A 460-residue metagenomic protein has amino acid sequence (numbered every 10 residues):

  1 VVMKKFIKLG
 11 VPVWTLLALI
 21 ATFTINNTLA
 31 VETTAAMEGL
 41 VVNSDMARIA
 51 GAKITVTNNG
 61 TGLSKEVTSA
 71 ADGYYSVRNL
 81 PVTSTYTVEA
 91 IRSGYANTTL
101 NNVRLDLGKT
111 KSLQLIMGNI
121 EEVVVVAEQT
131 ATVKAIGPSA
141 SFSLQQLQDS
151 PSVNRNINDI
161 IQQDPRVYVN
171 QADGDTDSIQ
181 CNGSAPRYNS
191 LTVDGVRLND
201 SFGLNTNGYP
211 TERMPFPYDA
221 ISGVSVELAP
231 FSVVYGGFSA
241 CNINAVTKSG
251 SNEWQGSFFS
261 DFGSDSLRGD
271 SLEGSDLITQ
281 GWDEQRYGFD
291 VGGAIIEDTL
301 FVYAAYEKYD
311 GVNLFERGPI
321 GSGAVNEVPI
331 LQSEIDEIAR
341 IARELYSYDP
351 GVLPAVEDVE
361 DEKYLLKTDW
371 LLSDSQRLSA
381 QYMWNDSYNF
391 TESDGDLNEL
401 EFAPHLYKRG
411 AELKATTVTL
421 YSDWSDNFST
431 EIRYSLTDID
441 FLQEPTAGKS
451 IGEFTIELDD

Functional and structural regions predicted by a protein language model:
N27-V124, E128, T132: Periplasm-facing N-terminal accessory domains of Gram-negative outer-membrane beta-barrel systems
V41, V123-V125, L191, A245 (+7 more regions): Membrane-embedded beta-strands that build the outer-membrane beta-barrel scaffold
E89, I116, I160, N182 (+6 more regions): Transmembrane beta-barrel domains of outer membrane proteins
A96, T130, P186, V196-L198 (+6 more regions): Structural signature of outer-membrane beta-barrel domains
A96-T98, N102-S112, E122-S249, S275 (+2 more regions): Periplasmic N-terminal accessory/gating domains of Gram-negative outer-membrane beta-barrel systems
L204-T206, Y218-L228, V233-N244, K248-I335 (+2 more regions): Outer-membrane beta-barrel translocator/receptor signature
Y209-P210, G274-L277, P350-P354, E401-L406 (+1 more regions): Extracellular loop and loop/strand-boundary signature of outer-membrane beta-barrel proteins
E360, S373-D460: Replace "related TpsB outer-membrane translocases also match" with "some related outer-membrane beta-barrels such as
